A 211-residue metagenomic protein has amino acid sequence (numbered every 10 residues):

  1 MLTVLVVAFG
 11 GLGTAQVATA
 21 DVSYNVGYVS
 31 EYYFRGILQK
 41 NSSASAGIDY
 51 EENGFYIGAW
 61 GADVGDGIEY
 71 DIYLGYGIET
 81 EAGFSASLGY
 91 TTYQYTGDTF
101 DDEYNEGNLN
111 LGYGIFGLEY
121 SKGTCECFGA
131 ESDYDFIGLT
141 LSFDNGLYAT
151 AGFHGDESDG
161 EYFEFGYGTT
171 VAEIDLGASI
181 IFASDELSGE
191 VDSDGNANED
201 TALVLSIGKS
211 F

Functional and structural regions predicted by a protein language model:
M1-F211: Outer-membrane beta-barrel proteins
